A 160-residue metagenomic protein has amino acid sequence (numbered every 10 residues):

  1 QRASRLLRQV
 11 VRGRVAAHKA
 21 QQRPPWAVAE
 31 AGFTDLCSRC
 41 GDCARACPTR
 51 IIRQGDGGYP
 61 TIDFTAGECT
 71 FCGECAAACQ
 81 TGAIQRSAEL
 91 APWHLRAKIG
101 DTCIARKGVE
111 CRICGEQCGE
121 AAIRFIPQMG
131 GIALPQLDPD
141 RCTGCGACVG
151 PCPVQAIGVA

Functional and structural regions predicted by a protein language model:
Q1-A160: Non-ligating segments of multi-cofactor redox enzymes
